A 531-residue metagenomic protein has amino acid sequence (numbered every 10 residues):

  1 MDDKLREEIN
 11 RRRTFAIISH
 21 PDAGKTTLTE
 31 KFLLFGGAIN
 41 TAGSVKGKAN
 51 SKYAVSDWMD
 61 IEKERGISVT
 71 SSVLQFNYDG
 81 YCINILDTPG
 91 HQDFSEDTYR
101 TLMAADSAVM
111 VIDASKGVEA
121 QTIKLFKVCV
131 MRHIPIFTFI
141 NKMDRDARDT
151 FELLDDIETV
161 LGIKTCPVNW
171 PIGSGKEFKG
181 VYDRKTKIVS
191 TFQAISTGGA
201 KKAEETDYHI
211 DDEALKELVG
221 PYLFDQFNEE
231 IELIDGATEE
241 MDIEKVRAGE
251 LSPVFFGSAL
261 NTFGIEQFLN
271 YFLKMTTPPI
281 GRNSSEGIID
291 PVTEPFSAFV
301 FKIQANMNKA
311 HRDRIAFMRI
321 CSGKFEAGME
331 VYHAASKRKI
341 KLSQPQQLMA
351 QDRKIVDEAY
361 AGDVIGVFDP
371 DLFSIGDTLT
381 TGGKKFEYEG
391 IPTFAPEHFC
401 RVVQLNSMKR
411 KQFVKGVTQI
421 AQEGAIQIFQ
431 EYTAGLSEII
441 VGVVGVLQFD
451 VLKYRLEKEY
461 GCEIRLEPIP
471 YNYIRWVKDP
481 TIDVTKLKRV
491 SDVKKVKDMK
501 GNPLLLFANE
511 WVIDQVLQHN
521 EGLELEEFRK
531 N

Functional and structural regions predicted by a protein language model:
M1-N531: Structural and coupling elements of P-loop NTPases
